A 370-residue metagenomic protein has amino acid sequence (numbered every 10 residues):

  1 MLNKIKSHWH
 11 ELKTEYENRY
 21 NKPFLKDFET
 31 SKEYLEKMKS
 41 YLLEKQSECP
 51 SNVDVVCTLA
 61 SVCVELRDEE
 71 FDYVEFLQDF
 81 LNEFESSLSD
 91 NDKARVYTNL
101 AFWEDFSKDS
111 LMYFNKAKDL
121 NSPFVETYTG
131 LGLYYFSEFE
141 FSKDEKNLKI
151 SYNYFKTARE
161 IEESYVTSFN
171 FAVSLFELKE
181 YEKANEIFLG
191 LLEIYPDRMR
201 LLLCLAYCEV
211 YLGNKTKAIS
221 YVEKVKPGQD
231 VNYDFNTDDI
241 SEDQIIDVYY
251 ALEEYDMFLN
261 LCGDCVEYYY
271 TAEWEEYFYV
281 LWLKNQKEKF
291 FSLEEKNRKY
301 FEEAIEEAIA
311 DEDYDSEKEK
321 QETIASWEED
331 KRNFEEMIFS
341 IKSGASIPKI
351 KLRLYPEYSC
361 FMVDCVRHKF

Functional and structural regions predicted by a protein language model:
L2-I5, W9-N21, L25-L42, Y211 (+1 more regions): Eukaryotic alpha-helical solenoid repeat scaffolds
L35, L42, L77-L81, F114 (+8 more regions): Hydrophobic/aromatic packing residues within the alpha-helices of TPR/SEL1-like helical repeat arrays
P50, L88-N91, S122, E162-E163 (+4 more regions): Short coil turns that delineate tetratricopeptide repeat
V55, V96, T127, T167-S168 (+4 more regions): TPR alpha-solenoid repeat register
R67, D105-K108, F139, K146 (+4 more regions): Residue-level detector of the short coil/turn that links helix A to helix B within each tetratricopeptide repeat
